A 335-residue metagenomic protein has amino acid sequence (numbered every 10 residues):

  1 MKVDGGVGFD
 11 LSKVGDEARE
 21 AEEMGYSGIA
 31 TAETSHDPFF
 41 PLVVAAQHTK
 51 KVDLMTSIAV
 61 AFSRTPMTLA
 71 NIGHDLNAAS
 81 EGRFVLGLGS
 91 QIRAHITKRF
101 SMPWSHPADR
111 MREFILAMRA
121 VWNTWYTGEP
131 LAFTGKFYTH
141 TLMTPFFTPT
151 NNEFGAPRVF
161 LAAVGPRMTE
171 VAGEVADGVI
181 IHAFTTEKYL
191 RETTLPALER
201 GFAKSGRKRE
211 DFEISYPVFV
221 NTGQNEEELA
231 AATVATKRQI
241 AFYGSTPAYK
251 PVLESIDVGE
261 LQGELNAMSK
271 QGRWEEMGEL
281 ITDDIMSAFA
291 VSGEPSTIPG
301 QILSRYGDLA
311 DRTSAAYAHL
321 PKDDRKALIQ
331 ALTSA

Functional and structural regions predicted by a protein language model:
M1-A335: Active-site-adjacent structural elements that line small-molecule/cofactor binding pockets in enzymes
